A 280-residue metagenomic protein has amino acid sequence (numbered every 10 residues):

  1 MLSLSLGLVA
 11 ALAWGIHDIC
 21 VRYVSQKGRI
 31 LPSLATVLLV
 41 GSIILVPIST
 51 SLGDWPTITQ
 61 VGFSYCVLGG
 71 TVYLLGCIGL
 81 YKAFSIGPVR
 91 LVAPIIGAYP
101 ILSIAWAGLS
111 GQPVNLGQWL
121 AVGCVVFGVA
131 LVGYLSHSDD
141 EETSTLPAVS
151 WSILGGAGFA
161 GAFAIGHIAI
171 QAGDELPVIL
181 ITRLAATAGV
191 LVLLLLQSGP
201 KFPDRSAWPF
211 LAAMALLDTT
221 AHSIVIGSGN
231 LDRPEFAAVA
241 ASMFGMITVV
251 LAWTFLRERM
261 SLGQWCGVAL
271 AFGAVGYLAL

Functional and structural regions predicted by a protein language model:
M1-A13, C20-C66, C77-G87, L135-S150 (+5 more regions): Membrane-interface interhelical linkers
V9, T36, L68, I95 (+4 more regions): Hydrophobic core positions of alpha-helical segments in small-molecule transporters and transporter systems
A11, G15, I19, V46 (+11 more regions): Hydrophobic/small/kink-forming positions within alpha-helical transmembrane segments of polytopic membrane proteins
I30, V89, V114, E175-L176 (+2 more regions): Membrane-helix interface/capping residues of multi-pass secondary transporters
S33-L34, V178-I179, A237: Juxtamembrane helix-start motifs in multi-pass secondary transporters
L39-V40, L45, L102-A107, G117-S136 (+1 more regions): Hydrophobic transmembrane alpha-helices of multi-pass small-molecule transport proteins
L45-W55, S103-Q118, A157-E175, L217-E235 (+1 more regions): Hydrophobic alpha-helical transmembrane segments in multi-pass integral membrane proteins
L80, P100-L120, V192-S198, G245-W265: C-terminal transmembrane-helix exit sites in multi-pass transporters
